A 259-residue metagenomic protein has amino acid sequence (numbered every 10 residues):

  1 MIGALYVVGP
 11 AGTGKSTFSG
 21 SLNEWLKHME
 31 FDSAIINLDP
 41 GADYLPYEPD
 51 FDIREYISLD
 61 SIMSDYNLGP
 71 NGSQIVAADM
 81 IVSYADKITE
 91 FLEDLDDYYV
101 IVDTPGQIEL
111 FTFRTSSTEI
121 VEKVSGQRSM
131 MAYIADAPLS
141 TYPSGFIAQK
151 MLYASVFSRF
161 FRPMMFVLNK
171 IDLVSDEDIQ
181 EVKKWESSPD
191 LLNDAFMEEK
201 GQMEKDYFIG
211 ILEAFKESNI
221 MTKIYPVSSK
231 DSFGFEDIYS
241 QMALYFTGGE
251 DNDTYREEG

Functional and structural regions predicted by a protein language model:
I2-V8, T13, T17-E119, G126-M130: Nucleotide-state-sensitive switch-loop elements of NTP-binding domains
V7-V8, N37, I101-T104, M131-P138 (+2 more regions): Conserved beta-strand segments of the P-loop GTPase G domain that flank and frequently precede/overlap
G14, A42-Y44, S140-Y142, L173-S175 (+1 more regions): Eukaryotic short linear interaction motifs
G14, S228-F246: Conserved GTPase G-domain signal focused on the G5
E109-I209, F215: Conserved catalytic-core segment of NTP-binding enzymes
R162-M165, Y225, S232, T254: Structural and coupling elements of P-loop NTPases
K216-S228: Beta-strand-loop-alpha "switch" segments that mediate conformational coupling across diverse proteins
G248-E257: C-terminal helical "lid" subdomain and adjoining coupling/linker elements of P-loop NTPases
